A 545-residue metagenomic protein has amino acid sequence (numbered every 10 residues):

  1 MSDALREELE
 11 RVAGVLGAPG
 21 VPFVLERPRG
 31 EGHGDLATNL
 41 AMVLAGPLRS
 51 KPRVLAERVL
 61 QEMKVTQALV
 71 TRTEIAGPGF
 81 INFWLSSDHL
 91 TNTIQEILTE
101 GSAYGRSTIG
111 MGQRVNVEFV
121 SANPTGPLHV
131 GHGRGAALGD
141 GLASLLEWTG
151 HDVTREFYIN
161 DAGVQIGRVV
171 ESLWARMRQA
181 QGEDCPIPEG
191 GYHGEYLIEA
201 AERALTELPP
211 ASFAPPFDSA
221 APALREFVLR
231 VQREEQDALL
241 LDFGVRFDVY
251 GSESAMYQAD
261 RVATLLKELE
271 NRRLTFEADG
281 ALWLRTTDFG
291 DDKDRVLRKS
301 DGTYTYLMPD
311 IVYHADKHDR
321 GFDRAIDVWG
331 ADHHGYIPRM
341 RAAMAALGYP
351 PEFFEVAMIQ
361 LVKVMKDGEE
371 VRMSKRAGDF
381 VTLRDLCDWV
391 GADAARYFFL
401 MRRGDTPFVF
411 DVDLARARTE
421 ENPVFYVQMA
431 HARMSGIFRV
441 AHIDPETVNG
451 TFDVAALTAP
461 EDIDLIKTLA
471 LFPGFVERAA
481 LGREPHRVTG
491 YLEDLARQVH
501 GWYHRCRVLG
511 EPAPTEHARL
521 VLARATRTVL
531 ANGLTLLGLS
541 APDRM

Functional and structural regions predicted by a protein language model:
M1-T91, L98-M545: Non-catalytic interaction-recognition regions
